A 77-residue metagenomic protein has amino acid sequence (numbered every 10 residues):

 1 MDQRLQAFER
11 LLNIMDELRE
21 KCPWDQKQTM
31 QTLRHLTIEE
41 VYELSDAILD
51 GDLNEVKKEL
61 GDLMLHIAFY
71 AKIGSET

Functional and structural regions predicted by a protein language model:
M1-V56: Extended low-complexity intrinsically disordered regions
K57-L60, M64-T77: Hydrophobic/aromatic-rich structural module bridging two neighboring secondary-structure elements via a short loop
